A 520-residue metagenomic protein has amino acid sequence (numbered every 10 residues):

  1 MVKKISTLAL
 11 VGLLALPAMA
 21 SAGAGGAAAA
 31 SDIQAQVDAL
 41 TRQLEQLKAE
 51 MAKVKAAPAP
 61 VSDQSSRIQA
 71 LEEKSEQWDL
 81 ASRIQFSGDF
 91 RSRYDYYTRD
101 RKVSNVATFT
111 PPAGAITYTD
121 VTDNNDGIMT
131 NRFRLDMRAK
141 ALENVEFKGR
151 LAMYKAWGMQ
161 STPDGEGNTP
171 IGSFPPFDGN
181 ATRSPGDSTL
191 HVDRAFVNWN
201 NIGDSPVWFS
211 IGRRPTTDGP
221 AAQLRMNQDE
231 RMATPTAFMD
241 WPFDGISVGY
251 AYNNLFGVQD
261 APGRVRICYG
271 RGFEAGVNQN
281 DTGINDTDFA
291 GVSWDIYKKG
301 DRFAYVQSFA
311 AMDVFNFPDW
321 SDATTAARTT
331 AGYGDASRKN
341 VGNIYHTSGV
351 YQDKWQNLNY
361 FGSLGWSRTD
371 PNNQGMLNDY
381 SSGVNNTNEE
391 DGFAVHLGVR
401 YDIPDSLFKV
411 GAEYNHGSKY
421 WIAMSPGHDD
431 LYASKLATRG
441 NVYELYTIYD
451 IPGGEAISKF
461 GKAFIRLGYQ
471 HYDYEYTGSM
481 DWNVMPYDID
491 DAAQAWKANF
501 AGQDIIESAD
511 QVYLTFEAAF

Functional and structural regions predicted by a protein language model:
S6-D123, D136, F520: N-terminal periplasmic/intermembrane-space "pro-region" immediately following the signal or transit peptide
A28, Q34, Y118-T122, A181 (+2 more regions): Outer-membrane beta-barrel pore domains
K74-F86, E143-F147, I202-F209, N253-R266 (+5 more regions): Short loop/turn motifs that connect adjacent beta-strands in outer-membrane beta-barrel proteins
D79-R83, N124-T130, P185-R194, E230-R231 (+7 more regions): Transmembrane beta-barrel outer-membrane domains
S87-D95, R150-A152, S210-R214, R264-G270 (+6 more regions): Transmembrane beta-strands of outer-membrane beta-barrel proteins
D95-S205, T217-P235, T369-N386, S418-I422 (+2 more regions): Surface-exposed loop and membrane-interface regions of Gram-negative outer-membrane beta-barrel proteins
N131-A139, R194-W199, I246-Y250, V292-I296 (+4 more regions): Residues on the lipid-exposed face of transmembrane beta-strands in outer-membrane beta-barrel proteins
Q160-R194, N200-D295, F317-W320, T325-G334 (+1 more regions): Surface-exposed coil loops of outer-membrane beta-barrel proteins
